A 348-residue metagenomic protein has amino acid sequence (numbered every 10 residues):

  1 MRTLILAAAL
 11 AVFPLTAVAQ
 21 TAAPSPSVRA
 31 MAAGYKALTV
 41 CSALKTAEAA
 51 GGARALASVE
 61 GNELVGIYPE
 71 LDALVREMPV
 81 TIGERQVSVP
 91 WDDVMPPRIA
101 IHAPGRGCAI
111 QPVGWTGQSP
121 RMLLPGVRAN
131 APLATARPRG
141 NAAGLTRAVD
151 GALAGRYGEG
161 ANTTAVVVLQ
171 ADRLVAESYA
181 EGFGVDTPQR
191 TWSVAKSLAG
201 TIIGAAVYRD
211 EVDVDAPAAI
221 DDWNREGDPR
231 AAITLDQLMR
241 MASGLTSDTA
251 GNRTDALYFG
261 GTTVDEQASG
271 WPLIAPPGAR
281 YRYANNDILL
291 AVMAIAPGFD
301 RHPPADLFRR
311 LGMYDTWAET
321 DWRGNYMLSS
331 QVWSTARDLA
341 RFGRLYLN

Functional and structural regions predicted by a protein language model:
A7-P14: Bacterial N-terminal signal peptides
T21-R139, T164, L174-A176: Terminal-appendage/accessory-domain detector
C41, G200, D287-P297, S330-N348: Active-site-proximal alpha-helical segments within enzyme catalytic domains
P132-A171: Beta-lactamase-like hydrolase cores
L145-V149, R173-S178, P217, R240 (+2 more regions): Short, charged, amphipathic alpha-helices and their helix-cap/turn boundaries
D172, Q189-D215, L238, A291-I295 (+1 more regions): Active-site SXXK
Y208-L245, G270, P297-S334: Active-site helix/loop module of the DD-peptidase/beta-lactamase fold, centered on the serine-lysine SxxK catalytic
N224-T254, Y258-A279, Y283-L289, S334-R337: Conserved catalytic neighborhood of penicillin-recognizing serine enzymes
